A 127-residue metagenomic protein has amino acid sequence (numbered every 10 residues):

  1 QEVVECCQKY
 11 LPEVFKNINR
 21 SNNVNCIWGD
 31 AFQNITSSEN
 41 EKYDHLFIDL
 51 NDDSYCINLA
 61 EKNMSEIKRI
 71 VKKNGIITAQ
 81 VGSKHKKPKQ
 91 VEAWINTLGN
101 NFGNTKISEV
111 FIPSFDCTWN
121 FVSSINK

Functional and structural regions predicted by a protein language model:
Q1-T78, G82-G99, C117: The AdoMet/dcAdoMet-binding core of the Class I SAM-like
F32, K106-V110: Glycine-rich, charged/polar anion/phosphate-binding loops that engage phosphate groups from diverse ligands
G82-S83, E109-P113: Acidic carboxylate-rich catalytic motifs and surrounding loops in phosphoryl-/glycosyl-chemistry enzymes
N101-G103, F111-K127: Core SAM-dependent methyltransferase catalytic element
